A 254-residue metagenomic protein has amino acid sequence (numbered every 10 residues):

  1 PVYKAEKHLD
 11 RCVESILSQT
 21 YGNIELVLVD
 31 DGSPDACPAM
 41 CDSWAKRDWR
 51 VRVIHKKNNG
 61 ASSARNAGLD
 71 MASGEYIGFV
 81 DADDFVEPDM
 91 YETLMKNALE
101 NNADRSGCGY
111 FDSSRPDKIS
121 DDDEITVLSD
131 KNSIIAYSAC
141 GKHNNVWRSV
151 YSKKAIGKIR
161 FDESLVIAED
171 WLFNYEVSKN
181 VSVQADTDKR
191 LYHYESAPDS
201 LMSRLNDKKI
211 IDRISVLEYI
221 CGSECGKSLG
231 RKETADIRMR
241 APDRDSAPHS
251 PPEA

Functional and structural regions predicted by a protein language model:
P1-S223: Nucleotide-sugar donor-binding/catalytic module of glycosyltransferases that assemble extracellular/cell-envelope
E100, H249-A254: Membrane-interface aromatic/basic loop that binds lipid-linked glycans or pyrophosphate carriers, typified by
D212, K232-D236: Residues within HEAT/ARM-like alpha-solenoid scaffolds
C221, A247-P248: A structural signal for well-ordered alpha-helices, especially hydrophobic packing surfaces of coiled-coils
E224-L229, I237-M239, P251: Cationic, amphipathic, low-complexity alpha-helical segments enriched in hydrophobics plus arginine/proline
A235-S246: Amphipathic alpha-helical repeat scaffolds of TPR domains
